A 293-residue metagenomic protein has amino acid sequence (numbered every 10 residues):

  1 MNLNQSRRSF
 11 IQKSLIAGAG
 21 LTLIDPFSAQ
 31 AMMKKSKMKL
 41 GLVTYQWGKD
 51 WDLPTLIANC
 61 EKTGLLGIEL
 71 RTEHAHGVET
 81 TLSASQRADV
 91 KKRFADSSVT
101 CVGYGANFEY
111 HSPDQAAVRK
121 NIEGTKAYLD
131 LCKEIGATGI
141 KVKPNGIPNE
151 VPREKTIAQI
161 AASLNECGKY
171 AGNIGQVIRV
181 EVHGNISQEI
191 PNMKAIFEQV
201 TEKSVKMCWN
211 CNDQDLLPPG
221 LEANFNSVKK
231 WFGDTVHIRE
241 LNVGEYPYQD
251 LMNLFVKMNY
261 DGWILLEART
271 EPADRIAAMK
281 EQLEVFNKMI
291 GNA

Functional and structural regions predicted by a protein language model:
N2-G41, G48-G64, S187-A293: Histidine-acidic metal/acid-base catalytic patches
S14-I16, G20-L23, R93-T100, Y110-M207 (+2 more regions): Active-site acidic/histidine proton-transfer and metal-coordination neighborhood in alpha/beta enzyme cores
M33-V43, C101-H111, I147: N-terminal small/glycine-rich loop or linker at the start of catalytic domains across soluble metabolic enzymes
P54-E61, A84-D96, K126-E134, M252-L254: Short amphipathic alpha-helices and their capping/turn segments at secondary-structure boundaries
L56-E73, G136: Catalytic domains of carbohydrate-active enzymes, especially glycoside hydrolases
E69, G103-G105, K141, H237 (+1 more regions): Conserved beta-strand positions in the central sheet of alpha/beta enzyme cores
R71-K91, P144-V151: Glycine-rich, proline-tolerant flexible connector loops at the mouths of alpha/beta enzymes
E73, E109, N145, E240-L241 (+1 more regions): Flexible loop residues that form catalytic and substrate-binding hotspots at small-molecule/glycan-binding clefts
